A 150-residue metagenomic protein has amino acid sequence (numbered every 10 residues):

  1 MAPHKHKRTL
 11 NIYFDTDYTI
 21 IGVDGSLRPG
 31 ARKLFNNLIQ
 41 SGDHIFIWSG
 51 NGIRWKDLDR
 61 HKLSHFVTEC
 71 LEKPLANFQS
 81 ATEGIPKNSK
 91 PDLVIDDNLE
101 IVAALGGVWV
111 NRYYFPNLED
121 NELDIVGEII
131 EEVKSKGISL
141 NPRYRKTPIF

Functional and structural regions predicted by a protein language model:
A2-S80, I149: Alpha-helical substrate-recognition element adjacent to the catalytic core
K56-F150: C-terminal cap/substrate-recognition subdomain and adjoining C-terminal extension of metal-dependent phosphatase-like
